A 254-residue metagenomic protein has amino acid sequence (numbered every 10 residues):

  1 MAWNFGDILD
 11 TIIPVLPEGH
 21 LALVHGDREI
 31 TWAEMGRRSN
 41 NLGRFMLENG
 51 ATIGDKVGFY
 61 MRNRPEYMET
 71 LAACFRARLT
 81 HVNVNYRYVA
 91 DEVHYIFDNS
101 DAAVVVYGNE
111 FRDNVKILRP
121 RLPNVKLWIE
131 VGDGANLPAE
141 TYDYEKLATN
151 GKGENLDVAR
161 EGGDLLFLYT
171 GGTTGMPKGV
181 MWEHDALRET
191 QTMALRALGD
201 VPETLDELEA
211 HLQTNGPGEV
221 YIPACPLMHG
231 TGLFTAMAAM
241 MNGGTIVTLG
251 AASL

Functional and structural regions predicted by a protein language model:
M1-W3, N136-D164: Flexible, low-complexity linker/hinge segments
I8-T31, N136: AMP-dependent adenylate-forming
L21-R64, M68-A72, V89-H94: Conserved AMP-binding/adenylate-forming core of the ANL superfamily
T31-A33, L165-V201: Conserved AMP-binding A3 loop
E48-N49, R76-T149: Structural core segment of the AMP-binding/adenylate-forming
A72-A77, N99, H229, M240-M241: Short hydrophobic alpha-helices that are characteristic scaffold elements of the AMP-binding
G151-Y169, G175-M176, H211-V220: Conserved pre-ATP/AMP-binding loop-to-beta segment of ANL
E189-V220, A224, M228-L254: Conserved AMP-binding/adenylation subdomain of ANL enzymes
